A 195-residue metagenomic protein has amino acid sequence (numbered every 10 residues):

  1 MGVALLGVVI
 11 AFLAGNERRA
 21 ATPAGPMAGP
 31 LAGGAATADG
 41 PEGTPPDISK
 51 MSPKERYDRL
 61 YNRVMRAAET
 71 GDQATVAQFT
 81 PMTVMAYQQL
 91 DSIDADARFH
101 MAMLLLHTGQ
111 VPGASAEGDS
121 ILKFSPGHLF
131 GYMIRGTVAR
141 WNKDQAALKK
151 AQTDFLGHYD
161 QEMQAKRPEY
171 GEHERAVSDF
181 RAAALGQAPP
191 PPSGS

Functional and structural regions predicted by a protein language model:
M1-R59, G194: Long, contiguous interaction/recruitment modules in multidomain scaffold/adaptor proteins
P46-M51, M85-I93, Y159-G171: Flexible helix-coil transition and linker loops at the boundaries of alpha-helical arrays
R56, T75, E172, A176: Soluble or luminal CAZymes and related metallo-dependent hydrolases
L60-V64: Short, aromatic-enriched amphipathic alpha-helices that serve as compact interaction elements
M65-S125, I134-T137, G157-D160: Alpha-helical adaptor scaffolds
D94-H100, L129-I134, K150, A165-Y170: Alpha-solenoid helical repeat scaffolds
H107-G113, W141-Q152, R175-S195: Alpha-helical linker/edge segments of TPR/alpha-solenoid repeat scaffolds and analogous pre-/post-domain helices
G136, R140-Q164: TPR/TPR-like (Sel1-like) alpha-helical repeat modules
